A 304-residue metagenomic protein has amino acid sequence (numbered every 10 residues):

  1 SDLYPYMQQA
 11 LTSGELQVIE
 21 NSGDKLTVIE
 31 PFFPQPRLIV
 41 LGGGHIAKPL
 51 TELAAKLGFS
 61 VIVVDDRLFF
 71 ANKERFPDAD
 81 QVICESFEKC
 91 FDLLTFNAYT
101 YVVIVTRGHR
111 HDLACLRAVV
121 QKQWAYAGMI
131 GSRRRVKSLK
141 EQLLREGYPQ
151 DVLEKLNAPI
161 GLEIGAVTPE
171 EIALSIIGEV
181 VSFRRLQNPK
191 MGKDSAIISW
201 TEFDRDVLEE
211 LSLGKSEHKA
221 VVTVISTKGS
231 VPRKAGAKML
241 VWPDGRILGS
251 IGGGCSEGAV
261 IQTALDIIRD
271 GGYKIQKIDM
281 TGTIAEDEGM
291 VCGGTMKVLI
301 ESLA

Functional and structural regions predicted by a protein language model:
S1-D65, K73-E74, T100, Q142-L144 (+2 more regions): Segments forming oxygen-rich coordination pockets for charged ligands
I46, F69, R135: Conserved Rossmann-like nucleotide-cofactor binding loop
T51-E52, L113, R117: Alpha-helical segments flanking ligand/cofactor-binding loops in enzyme cores
V64, Y101-G108, R117-Q142: ADP-ribose/adenylate-binding Rossmann-like module
F70-D80: Short loop/helix-cap segments at secondary-structure boundaries that form the rim of catalytic
E85-C90, R110: Conserved SAM/SAH-binding loop
E88-A98: Short amphipathic alpha-helix with an adjacent loop that forms part of the alpha/beta core around
I130-D204: Adenosine-phosphate binding glycine-rich loop
